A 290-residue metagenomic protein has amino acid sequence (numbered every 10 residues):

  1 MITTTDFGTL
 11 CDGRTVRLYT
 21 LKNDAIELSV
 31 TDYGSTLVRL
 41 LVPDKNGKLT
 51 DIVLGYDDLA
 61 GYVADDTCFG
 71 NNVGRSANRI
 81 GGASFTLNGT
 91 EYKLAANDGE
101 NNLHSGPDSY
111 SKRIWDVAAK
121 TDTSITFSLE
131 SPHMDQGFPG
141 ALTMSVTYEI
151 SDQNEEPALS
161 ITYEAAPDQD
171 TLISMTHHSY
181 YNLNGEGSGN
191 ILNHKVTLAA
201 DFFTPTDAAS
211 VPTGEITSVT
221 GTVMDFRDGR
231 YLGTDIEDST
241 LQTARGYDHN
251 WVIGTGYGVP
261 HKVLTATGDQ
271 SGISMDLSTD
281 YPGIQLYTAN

Functional and structural regions predicted by a protein language model:
M1-N290: An exposed, glycine/acidic-rich loop-and-rim segment of catalytic or binding clefts
